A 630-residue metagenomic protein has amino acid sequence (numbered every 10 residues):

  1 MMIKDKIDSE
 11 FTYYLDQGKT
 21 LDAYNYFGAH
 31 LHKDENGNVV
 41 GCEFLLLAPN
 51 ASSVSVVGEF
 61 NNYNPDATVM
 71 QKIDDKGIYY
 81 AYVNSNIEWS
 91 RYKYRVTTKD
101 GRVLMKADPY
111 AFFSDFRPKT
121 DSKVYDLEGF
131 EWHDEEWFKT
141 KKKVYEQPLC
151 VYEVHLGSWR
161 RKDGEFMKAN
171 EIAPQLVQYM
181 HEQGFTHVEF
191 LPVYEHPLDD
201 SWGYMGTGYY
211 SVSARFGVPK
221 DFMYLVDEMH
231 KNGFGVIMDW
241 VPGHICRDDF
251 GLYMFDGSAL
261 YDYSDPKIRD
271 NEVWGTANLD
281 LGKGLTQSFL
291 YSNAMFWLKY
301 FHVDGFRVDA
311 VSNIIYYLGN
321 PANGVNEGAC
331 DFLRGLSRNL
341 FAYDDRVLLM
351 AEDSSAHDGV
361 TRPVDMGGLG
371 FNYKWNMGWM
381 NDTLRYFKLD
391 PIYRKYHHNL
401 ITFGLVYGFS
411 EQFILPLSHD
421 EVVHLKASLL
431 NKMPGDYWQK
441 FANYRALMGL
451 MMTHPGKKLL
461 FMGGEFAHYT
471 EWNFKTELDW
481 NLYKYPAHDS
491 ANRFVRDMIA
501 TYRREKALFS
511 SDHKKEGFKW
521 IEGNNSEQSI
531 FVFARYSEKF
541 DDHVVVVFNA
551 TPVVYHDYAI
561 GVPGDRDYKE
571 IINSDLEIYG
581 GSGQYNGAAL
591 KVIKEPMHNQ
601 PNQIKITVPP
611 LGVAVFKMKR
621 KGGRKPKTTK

Functional and structural regions predicted by a protein language model:
M1-Q147, A173-H181, Q439-F441, M452-L460 (+1 more regions): Carbohydrate-interacting/catalytic domains
A48-N50, D74, S85, H155-R160 (+8 more regions): Short, flexible loop/turn elements at secondary-structure junctions
Q71, D199-G203, R247-M254, T361 (+2 more regions): Short glycine-biased active-site loop of nucleotidyltransferases that positions the nucleotide triphosphate and helps
D115, F130, E135-E146, H155-V325 (+1 more regions): Substrate-binding/active-site clefts of carbohydrate-active enzymes
F116-P118, H302-D304, G319-K475, L482 (+2 more regions): Conserved alpha/beta catalytic core and glycan-binding cleft of carbohydrate-active enzymes
K168-I172, V218-D221, L285-L290, G328-F332 (+4 more regions): Soluble or luminal CAZymes and related metallo-dependent hydrolases
